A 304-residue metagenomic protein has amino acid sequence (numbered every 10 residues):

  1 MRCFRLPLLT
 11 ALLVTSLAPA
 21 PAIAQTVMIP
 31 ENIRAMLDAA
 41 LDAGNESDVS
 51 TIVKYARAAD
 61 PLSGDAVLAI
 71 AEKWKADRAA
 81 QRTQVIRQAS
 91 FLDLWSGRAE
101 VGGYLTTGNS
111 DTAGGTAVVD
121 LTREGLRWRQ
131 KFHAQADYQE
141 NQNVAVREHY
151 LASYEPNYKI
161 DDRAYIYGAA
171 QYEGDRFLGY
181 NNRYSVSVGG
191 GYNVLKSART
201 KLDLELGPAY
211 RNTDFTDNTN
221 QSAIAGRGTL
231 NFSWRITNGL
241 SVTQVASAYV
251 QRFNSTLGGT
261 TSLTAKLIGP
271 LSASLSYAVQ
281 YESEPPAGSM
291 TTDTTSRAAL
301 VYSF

Functional and structural regions predicted by a protein language model:
M1-S90: Cleavable N-terminal export/targeting peptides
Q81-N157, Q171-D175: Transmembrane beta-barrel domains of bacterial outer-membrane proteins
W95, L126-K131, D162-I166, A198-L202 (+2 more regions): Repeated loop/turn-to-beta-strand initiation elements of outer-membrane beta-barrel proteins
S96-R98, T112-T116, H149-A152, R183-S187 (+3 more regions): Transmembrane beta-barrel architecture of outer-membrane proteins
A99-G103, A117-R123, Y154-Y158, V188-Y192 (+6 more regions): Residues on the lipid-exposed face of transmembrane beta-strands in outer-membrane beta-barrel proteins
G103-T107, R123-G125, A136-E140, Y172-R176 (+5 more regions): Transmembrane beta-strands of outer-membrane beta-barrel pores
Y104-A113, E140-R147, D175-N181, T216-S222 (+2 more regions): Solvent-exposed loop/turn segments connecting transmembrane beta-strands in outer-membrane beta-barrel proteins
R127, S197-Y249: Detector for outer-membrane/organellar transmembrane beta-barrel domains, recognizing the amphipathic beta-strand
